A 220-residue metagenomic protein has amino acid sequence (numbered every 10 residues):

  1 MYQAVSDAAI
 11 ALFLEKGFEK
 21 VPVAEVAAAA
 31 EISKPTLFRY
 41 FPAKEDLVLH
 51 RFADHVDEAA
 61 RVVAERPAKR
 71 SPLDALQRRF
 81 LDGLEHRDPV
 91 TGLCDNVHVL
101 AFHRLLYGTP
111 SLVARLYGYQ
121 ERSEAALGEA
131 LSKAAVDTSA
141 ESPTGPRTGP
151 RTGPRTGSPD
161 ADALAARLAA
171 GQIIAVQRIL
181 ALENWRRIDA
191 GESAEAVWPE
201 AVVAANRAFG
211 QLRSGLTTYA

Functional and structural regions predicted by a protein language model:
M1, H55, F80, Y119-S123 (+1 more regions): Hydrophobic/aromatic residues within well-ordered alpha-helical segments
M1-I32: Basic, helix-initiating cap at the start of DNA-binding domains
V5-F13, A59, L76, L116: Short hydrophobic clusters on alpha-helical segments that form packing/core surfaces in small helical domains
K16-F18, E31, F38-H50, D54: HTH DNA-binding helix-turn interface
H50, D57-F102: Hydrophobic alpha-helical connector segments
P110-G145, G149, G153-G157, R167: Amphipathic alpha-helical packing segments from all-alpha helical-bundle domains
E129, K133, P146-T152, L182-A220: C-terminal peripheral helix-coil segments that are non-catalytic and often amphipathic
I174-R178: Alpha-helical transmembrane segments of multipass membrane proteins
